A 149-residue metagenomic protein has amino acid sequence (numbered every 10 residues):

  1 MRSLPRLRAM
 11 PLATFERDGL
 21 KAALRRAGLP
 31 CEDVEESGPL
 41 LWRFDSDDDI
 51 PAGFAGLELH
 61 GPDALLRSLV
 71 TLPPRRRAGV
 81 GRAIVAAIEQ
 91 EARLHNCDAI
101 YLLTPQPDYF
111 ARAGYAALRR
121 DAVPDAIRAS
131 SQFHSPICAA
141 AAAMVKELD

Functional and structural regions predicted by a protein language model:
M1-V34, D45, I50, A141-A143 (+1 more regions): Short amphipathic alpha-helix that is part of the acyltransferase structural core
L41-S46, Y101: Cytosolic beta-strand hydrophobic patch enriched in CBS
R43, D49-E58, D63-V70: Conserved beta-strand in the GNAT
T71, R77-A92, L102: Conserved acetyl-CoA-binding loop-helix of GNAT-fold acetyltransferases
A78-I84, R128-A140, E147: Accessory recognition modules or surfaces
L94, T104-H134: Conserved active-site alpha-helix within GNAT-family acetyltransferase domains
